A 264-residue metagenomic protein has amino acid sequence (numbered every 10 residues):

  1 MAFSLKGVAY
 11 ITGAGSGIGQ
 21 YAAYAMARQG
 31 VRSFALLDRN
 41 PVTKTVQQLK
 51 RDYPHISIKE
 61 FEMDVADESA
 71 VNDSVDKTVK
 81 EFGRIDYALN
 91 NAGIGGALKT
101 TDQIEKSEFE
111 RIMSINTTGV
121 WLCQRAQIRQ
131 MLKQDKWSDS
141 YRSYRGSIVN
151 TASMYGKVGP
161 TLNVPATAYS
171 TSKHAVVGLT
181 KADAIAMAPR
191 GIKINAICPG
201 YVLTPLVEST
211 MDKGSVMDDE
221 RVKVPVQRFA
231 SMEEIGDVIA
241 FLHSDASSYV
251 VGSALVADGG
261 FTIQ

Functional and structural regions predicted by a protein language model:
A2-A35: Canonical Rossmann dinucleotide-binding motif of NAD(H)/NADP(H)-dependent dehydrogenases/reductases, specifically
F3, G95-L98, V158, A240 (+2 more regions): Short C-terminal tail/terminal secondary-structure segment of NAD(P)H-dependent dehydrogenase/reductase domains
V31-T45: Conserved glycine-rich Rossmann-like NAD(P)H-binding loop of the short-chain dehydrogenase/reductase
K99-T101, E105-E110, V207, E220: Substrate-binding pocket helix/loop in short-chain dehydrogenase/reductase
L132, K136-A175, T180-K181, I185-P189: Catalytic loop of short-chain dehydrogenase/reductase
K157, C198-S209: Short, flexible catalytic-loop segment of classical short-chain dehydrogenase/reductase
A188, K193, V250-G252: Short, small/polar-rich loop/turn modules that mediate ligand/substrate recognition or access, typified
